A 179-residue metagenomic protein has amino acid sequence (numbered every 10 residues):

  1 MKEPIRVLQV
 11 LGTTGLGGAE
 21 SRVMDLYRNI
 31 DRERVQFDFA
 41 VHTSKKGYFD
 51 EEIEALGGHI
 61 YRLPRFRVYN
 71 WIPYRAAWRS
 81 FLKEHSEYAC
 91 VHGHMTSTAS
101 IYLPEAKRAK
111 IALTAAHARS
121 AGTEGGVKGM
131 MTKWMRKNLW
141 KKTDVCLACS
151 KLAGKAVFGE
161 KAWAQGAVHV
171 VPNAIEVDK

Functional and structural regions predicted by a protein language model:
M1-K179: Membrane-interface segments of envelope glycosyltransferases acting on lipid-linked substrates or membrane lipids
